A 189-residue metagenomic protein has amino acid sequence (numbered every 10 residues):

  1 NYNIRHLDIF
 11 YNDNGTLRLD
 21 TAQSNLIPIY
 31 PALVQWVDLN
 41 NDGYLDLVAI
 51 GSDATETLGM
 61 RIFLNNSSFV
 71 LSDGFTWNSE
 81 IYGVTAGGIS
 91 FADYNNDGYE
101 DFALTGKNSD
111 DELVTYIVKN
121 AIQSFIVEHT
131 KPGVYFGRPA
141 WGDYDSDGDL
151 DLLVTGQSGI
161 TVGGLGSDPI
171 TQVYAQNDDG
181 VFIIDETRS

Functional and structural regions predicted by a protein language model:
Y2-I4, S52-E56, K107-D111, S158-V162: Short glycine/acidic-enriched loop and turn motifs that connect beta-strands
N3-H6, T57-G59, E112-V114, S167-I170: A detector of repeated loop/turn-to-beta-strand junctions in beta-rich toroidal repeat architectures
F10-I29, L64-V84, I117-Y135, I170-S189: Blade-edge motifs of beta-propeller repeat domains
P31-L39, A86-N96, F136-Y144: Beta-propeller blade termini
D42-G43, T55-E56, D97, D110-D111 (+1 more regions): A cross-taxa feature marking solvent-exposed loop/turn segments within ectodomains of secreted and single-pass membrane
G43-A49, G98-F102, G148-V154, I184: Glycine-aliphatic tripeptides that mark coil-to-beta-strand junctions in extracellular and membrane proteins
